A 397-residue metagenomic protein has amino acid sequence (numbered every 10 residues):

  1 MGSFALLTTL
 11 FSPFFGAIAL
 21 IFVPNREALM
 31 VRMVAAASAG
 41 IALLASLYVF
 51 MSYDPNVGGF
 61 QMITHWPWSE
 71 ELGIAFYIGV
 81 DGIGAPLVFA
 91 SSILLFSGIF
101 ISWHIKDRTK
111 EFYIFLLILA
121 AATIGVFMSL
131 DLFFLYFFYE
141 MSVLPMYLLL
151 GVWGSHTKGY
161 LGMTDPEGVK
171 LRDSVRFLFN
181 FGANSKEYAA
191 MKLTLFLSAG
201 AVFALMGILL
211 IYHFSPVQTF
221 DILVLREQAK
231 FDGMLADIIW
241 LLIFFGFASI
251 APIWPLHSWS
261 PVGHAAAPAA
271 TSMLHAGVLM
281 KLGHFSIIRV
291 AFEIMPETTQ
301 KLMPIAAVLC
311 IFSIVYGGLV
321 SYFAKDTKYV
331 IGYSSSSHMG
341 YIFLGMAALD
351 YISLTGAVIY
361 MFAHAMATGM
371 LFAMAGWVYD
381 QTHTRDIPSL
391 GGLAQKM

Functional and structural regions predicted by a protein language model:
M1-A5, A19-I114, Q218-E227: Transmembrane helix-loop-helix hairpins at membrane boundaries of multipass inner-membrane proteins
G2-S12, V80-S91, F133-P145, A236-A248 (+2 more regions): Structural signature of hydrophobic alpha-helical transmembrane segments
T8-R26, F245-A248, P252: N-terminal signal-anchor/start-transfer transmembrane helix
A17-F22, L47, F96-F100, A121-G125 (+5 more regions): Alpha-helical transmembrane segments of multipass membrane proteins
R26-A28, E111, F115-I118, A122-L235 (+1 more regions): Alpha-helical multi-pass transmembrane bundles of energy-transducing inner-membrane proteins
M30-M33, A189-K192, A267-G277, R385-Q395: Membrane-interface alpha-helices at helix entry/exit sites of multi-pass transporters
K158, D165-N180, A189, D237-V308 (+2 more regions): Short helix-boundary/re-entrant hairpin motifs in multi-pass inner-membrane proteins
V224-E227, S258-A266, P388-Q395: Short amphipathic alpha-helical coupling elements at transmembrane boundaries
